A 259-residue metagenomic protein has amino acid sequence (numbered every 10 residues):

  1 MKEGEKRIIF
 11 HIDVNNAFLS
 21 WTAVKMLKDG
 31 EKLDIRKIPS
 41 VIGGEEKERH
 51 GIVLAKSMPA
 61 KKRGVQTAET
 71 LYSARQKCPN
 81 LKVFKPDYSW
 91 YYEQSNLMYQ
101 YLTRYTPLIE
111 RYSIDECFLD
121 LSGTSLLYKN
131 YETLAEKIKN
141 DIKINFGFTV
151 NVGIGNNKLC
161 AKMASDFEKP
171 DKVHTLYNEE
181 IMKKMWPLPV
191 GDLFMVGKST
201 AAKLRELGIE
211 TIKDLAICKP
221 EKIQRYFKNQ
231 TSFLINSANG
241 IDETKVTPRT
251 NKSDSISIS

Functional and structural regions predicted by a protein language model:
M1-I114, F118, A238: Residues that scaffold, gate, or flank divalent-cation-dependent active/transport sites
K2-G4, D192, T200-S259: DNA-contacting surface of Y-family translesion DNA polymerases
W21-V24, I52-A55, C160-E168, E206 (+1 more regions): Short acidic, glycine/serine/threonine-rich loops at helix termini
L97, Y101-Y105, K137-F146, K203 (+2 more regions): Generic non-transmembrane alpha-helical segments
Y112-E116, G155-K158, N251: Short Gly/Ser/Thr- and Asp/Glu-enriched loop/turn motifs at secondary-structure junctions
L119-K139, G208: Catalytic palm subdomain of template-directed nucleic-acid polymerases, centered on the conserved carboxylate motif
N130-P189: Long, highly charged, low-complexity intrinsically disordered interaction regions that mediate electrostatic DNA/RNA
